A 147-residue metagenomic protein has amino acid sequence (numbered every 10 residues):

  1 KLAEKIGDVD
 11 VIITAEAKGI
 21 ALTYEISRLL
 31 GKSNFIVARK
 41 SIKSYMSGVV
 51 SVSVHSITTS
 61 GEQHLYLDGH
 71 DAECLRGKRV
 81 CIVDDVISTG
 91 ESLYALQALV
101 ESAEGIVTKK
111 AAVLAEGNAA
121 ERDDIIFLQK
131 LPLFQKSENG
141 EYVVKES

Functional and structural regions predicted by a protein language model:
K1-V9: Active-site-facing substrate-recognition patch
V9-E16: Short glycine-rich phosphate-binding loop at a beta-alpha junction
D10, K78, T108: Conserved acidic residues
A21-L30, Q97: Short Gly/Thr/Asp-enriched flexible loops that form oxyanion-binding sites at enzyme active sites
G31-S33, E104-G105: A short helix->loop->beta-strand "cap" motif at the edges of active sites that frequently abuts
S33-V80, K145: Short, glycine/charge-rich flexible loops or terminal/linker lids adjacent to PRPP-binding catalytic cores
D84-Q97: Acidic, divalent-metal-coordinating active-site segment for phosphoryl/phosphodiester hydrolysis, typified by short
Y94-S147: PRPP-dependent phosphoribosyltransferase catalytic core
